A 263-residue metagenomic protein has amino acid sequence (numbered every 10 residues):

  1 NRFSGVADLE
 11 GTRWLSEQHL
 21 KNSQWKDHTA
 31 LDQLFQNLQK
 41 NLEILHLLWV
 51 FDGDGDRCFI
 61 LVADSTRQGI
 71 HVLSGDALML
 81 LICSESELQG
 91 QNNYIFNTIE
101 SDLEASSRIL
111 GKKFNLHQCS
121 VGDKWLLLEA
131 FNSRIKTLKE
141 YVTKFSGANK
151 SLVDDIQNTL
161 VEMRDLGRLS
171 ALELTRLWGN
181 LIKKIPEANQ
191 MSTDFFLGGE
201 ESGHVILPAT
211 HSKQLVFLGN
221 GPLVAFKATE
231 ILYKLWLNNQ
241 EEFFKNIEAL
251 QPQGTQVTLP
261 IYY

Functional and structural regions predicted by a protein language model:
N1, G55-R57: Short acidic, Gly/Ser-rich segments with clustered Asp/Glu that frequently serve as metal-coordination loops in enzyme
N1-W25: Glycine-rich phosphate/diphosphate-binding loop of Rossmann-like nucleotide-binding domains
R2-G11, G75-L80, E100, C119-W125: Short, acidic/turn-prone active-site loops that include or flank metal/cofactor- and phosphate-binding residues
K26-K40, L47-W49, L103, L128: Phosphate/diphosphate-binding loops
D32-K40, L80-G90, S133-I135, I182: Short, basic/hydrophobic alpha-helical segments
L45-L47, G53, R67-Q68, Q91-Y263: Phosphate-binding and adjacent anionic-ligand microenvironments
R57-V62, V205-I206: Short beta-strand scaffold segments in enzyme catalytic cores
D64-L88: Cysteine protease catalytic core and zymogen-processing segment of caspase-like enzymes
